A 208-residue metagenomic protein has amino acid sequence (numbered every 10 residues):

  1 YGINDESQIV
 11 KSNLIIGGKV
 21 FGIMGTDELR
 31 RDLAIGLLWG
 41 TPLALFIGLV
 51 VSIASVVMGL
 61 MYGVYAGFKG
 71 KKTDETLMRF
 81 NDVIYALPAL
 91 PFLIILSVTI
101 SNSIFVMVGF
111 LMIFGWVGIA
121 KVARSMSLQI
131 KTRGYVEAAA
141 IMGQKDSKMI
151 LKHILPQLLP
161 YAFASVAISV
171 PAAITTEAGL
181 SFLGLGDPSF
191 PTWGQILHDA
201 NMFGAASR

Functional and structural regions predicted by a protein language model:
Y1-R31: Membrane-topology segments of multi-pass transport proteins
T26-R208: Alpha-helical transmembrane segments of integral membrane proteins, especially multi-pass inner/plasma-membrane
